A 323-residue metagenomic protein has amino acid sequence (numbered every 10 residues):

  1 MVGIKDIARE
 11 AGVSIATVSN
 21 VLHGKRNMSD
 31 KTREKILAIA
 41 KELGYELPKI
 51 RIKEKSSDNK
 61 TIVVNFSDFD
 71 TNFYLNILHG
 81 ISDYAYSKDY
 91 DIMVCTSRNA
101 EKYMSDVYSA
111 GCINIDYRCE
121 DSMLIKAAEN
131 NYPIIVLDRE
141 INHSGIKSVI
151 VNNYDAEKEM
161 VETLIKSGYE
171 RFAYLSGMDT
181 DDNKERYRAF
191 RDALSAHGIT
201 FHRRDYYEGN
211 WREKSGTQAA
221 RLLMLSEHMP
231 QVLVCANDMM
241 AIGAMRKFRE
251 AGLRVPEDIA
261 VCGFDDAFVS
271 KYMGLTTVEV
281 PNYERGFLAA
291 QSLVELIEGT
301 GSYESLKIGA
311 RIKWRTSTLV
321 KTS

Functional and structural regions predicted by a protein language model:
M1-S57, D182, T322: N-terminal helix-turn-helix DNA-binding module of bacterial transcription factors
K31, F66-N76, T96-A100, V149-E159 (+5 more regions): Hinge/beta->alpha junction and helix N-cap segments in small-molecule ligand-binding domains
E46, Y90-D91, P133, E170 (+2 more regions): Residue-level detector of anion-binding/catalytic polar loops
S57-E162, L225, S323: Alpha-helical recognition/docking segments in bacterial nutrient-uptake and carbohydrate-utilization systems
V63, S109-D116, A173-S176, Y206 (+2 more regions): Periplasmic-binding protein-like
R221-S323: Flexible loop/turn connectors
